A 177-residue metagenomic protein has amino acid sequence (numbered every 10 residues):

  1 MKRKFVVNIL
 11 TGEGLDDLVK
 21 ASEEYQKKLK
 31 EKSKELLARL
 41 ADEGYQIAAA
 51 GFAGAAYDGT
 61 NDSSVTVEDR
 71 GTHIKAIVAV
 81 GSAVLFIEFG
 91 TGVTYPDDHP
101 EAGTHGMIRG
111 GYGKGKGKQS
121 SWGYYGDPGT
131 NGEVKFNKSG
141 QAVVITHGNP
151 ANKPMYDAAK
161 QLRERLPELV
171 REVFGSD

Functional and structural regions predicted by a protein language model:
M1-I9, D58-D177: Charged, low-complexity interaction tracts
M1-K28: N-terminal, Lys/Arg- and Ser/Thr-rich interaction peptides
G12-L15, A41, R163: Hydrophobic faces of stable alpha-helices that mediate helix-helix packing
E23, K27-K34, A38, Y156 (+1 more regions): Short amphipathic alpha-helical segments with heptad-repeat character
K32, L36-A48, I77, L166: Non-globular disordered terminal and juxtamembrane segments underlying protein topogenesis/assembly
E43, I47, G51, L169 (+1 more regions): Short alpha-helical functional segments enriched in proximate histidine and acidic residues
A48-T60: Short secondary-structure junctions
